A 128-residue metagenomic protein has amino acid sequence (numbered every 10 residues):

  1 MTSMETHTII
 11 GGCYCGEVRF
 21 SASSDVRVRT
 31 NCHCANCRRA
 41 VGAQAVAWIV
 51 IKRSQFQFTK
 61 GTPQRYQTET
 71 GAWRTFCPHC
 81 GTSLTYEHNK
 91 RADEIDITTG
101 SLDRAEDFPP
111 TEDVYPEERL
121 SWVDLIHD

Functional and structural regions predicted by a protein language model:
M1-D128: A short Gly-Trp-Pro
